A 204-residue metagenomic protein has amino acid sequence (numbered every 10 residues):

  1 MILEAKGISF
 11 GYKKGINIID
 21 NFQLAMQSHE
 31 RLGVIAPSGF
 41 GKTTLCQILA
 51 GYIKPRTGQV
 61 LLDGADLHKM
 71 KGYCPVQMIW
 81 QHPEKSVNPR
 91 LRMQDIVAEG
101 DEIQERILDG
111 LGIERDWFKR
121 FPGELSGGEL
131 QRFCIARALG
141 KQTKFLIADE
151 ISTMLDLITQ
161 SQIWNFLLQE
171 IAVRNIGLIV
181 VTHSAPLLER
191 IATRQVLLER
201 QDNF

Functional and structural regions predicted by a protein language model:
M1-A5, S9-N21, S28: A short, flexible loop at the N-terminus of ABC-type nucleotide-binding domains that lies
A50: Helix-to-loop junction immediately C-terminal to a conserved catalytic motif
G58-G72: Conserved ABC transporter NBD signature motif
H82, P89-I103: Q-loop/switch helix immediately C-terminal to the Walker
F121-L125, E129: Conserved ABC ATPase signature
I135, I147, I163: Hydrophobic anchor residue at the start of the ABC signature
V181-H183: H-loop/switch region of ABC-family ATPase nucleotide-binding domains
